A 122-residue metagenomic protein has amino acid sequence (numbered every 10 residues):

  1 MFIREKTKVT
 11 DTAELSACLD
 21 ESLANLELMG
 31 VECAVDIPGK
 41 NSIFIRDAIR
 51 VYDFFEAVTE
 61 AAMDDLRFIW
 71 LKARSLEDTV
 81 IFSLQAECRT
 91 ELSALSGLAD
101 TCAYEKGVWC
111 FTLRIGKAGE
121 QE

Functional and structural regions predicted by a protein language model:
M1-N25, F55: Signal-transmission coiled-coils
E14-I43: Helix-loop-beta hinge of the Bergerat
A24, A73, D100-Y104: Short, exposed beta-strand/loop patches in secreted or surface proteins that constitute
L26-E27, A61-D64, L84, L95-L98: Alpha-helix C-terminal capping segments
P38-R46, Q85-R89: A short interface-forming secondary-structure element
I45-K72: Conserved ATP-binding N-box helix of the HATPase_c
A57-E60, C88-Q121: ATP phosphate-binding glycine-rich loop and adjacent ATP-lid/helix-beta elements within ATP-binding kinase/ATPase
W70-Q85: Short beta-strand/loop element within the Bergerat-fold HATPase_c
